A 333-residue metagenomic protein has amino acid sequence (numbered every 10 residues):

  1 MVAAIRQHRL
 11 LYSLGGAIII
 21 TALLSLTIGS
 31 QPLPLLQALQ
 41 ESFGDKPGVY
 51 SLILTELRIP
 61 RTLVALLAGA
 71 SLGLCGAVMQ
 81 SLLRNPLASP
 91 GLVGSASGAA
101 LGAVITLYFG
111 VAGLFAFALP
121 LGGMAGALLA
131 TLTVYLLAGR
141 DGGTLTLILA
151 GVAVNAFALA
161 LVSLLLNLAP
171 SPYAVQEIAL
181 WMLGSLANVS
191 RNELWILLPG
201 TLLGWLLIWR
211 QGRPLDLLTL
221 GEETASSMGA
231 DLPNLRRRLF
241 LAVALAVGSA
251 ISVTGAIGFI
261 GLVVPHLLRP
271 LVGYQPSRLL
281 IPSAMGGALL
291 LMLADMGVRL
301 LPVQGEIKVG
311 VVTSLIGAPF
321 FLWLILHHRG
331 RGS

Functional and structural regions predicted by a protein language model:
M1-S333: Alpha-helical transmembrane segments in inner-membrane proteins
